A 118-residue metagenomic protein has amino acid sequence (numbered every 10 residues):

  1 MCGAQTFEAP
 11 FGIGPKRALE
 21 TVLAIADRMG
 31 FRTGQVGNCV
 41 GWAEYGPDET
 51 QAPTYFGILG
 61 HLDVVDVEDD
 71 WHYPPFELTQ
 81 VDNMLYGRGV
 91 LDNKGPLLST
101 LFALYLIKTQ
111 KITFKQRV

Functional and structural regions predicted by a protein language model:
M1-V90, I107-R117: Acidic/His- and Gly-rich active-site-bordering loop/insert found across diverse amide/peptide-bond hydrolases
V90-L104: Active-site alpha-helical elements of protease catalytic centers
